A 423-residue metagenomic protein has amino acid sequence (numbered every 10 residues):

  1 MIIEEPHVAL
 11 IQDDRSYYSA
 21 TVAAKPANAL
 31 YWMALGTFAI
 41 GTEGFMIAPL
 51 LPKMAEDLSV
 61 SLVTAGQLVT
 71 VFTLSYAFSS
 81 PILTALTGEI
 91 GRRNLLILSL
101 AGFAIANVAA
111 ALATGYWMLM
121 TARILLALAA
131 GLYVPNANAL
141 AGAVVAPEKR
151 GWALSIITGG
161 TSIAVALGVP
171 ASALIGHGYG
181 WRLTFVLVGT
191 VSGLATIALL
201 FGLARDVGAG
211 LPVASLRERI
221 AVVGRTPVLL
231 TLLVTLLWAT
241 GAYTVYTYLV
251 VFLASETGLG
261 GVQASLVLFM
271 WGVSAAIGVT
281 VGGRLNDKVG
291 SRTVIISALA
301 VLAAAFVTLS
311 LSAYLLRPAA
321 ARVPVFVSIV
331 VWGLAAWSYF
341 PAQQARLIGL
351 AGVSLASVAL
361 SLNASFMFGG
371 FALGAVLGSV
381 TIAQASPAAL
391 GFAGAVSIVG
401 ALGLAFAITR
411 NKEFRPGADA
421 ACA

Functional and structural regions predicted by a protein language model:
S59, G91, L112-M118, G258 (+1 more regions): Helix-breaking motifs and short loop linkers at transmembrane-helix boundaries and internal kinks in secondary membrane
F78-W117: Conserved MFS/SLC helix-loop-helix module at the cytosolic interface between two early adjacent transmembrane helices
S80-G91, G278-S291, I382: Helix-to-loop junctions at the C-terminal end of transmembrane segments in multipass secondary transporters
G102, A106-A109, W117-L125, V323-V331: Paired small-residue
M118, P147-L203: Helix-loop-helix hairpin linking two adjacent transmembrane segments in secondary transporters
A122-T161: Cytoplasmic helix-loop-helix junction between adjacent transmembrane helices in 12-TM secondary transporters
T293-P341: C-terminal transmembrane helical hairpin of 12-TM major facilitator-type secondary transporters
L350-S386: A late C-terminal transmembrane helix in Major Facilitator Superfamily
